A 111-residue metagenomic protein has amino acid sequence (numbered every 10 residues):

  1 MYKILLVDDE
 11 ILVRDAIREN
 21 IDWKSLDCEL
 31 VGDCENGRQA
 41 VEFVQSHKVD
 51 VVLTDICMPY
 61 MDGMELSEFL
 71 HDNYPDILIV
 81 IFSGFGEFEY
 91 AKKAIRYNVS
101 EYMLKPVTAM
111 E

Functional and structural regions predicted by a protein language model:
Y2, C28-E29, I77: A structural micro-motif
Y2-V13, I17-R18, V52: Conserved acidic segment of CheY-like receiver
L5, E29-G32, E101: Structural signal for short hydrophobic segments within the conserved structured cores of catalytic domains across
V7-D8, G32-E35, M61: Intrinsic-disorder/low-complexity regions
I11-G32: Two-component/phosphorelay signaling modules centered on CheY-like receiver
S25-E35, F43, A91: Short hydrophobic/Thr-rich beta-strand motif most characteristic of the beta2 strand and flanking loop of CheY-like
V41-E111: CheY-like receiver
